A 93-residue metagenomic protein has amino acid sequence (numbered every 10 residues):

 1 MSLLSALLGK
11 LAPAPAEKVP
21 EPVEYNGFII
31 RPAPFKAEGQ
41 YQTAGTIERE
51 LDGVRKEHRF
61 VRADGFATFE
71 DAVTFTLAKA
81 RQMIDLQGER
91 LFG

Functional and structural regions predicted by a protein language model:
M1-I29: Negatively charged, low-complexity tracts enriched in Asp/Glu with abundant Ser/Thr
A33-E57: A short, structured beta-strand/loop element
R49-D52, R62-F66, Q82: Short, low-complexity, polar/charged sequence segments that are solvent-exposed and flexible
E57-D71: A short, exposed loop/beta-hairpin motif centered on an aromatic-Gly-Thr core
A67-R81: A short, charged, amphipathic alpha-helix used as a generic interaction element across diverse proteins
A78-R90: Short arginine-rich
